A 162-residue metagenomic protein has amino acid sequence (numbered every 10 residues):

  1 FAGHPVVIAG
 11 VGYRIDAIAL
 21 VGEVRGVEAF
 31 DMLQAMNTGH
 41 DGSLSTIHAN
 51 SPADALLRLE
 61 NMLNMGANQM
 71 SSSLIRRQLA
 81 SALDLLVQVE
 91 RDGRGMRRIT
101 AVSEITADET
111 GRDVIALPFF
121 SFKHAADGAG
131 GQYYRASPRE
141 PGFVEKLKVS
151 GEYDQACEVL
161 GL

Functional and structural regions predicted by a protein language model:
F1-D16: N-terminal low-complexity segments that are often proline-rich with Ser/Thr-Pro
P5-V6, F30, P141: Residue-level marker for well-ordered alpha-helical positions
D16-T110: Conserved P-loop NTPase nucleotide-binding/switch module
G95-L162: NTP-binding/hydrolysis catalytic cores, primarily Walker-type P-loop NTPases
